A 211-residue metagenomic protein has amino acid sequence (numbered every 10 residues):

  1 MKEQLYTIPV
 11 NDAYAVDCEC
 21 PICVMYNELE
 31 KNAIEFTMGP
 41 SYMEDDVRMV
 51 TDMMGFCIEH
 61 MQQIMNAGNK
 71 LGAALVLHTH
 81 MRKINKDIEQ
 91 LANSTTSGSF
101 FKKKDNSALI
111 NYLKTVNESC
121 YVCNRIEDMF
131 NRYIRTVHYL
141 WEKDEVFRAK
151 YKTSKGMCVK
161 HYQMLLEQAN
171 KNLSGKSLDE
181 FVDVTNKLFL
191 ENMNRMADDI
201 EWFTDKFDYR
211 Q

Functional and structural regions predicted by a protein language model:
M1-Q211: Intrinsically disordered, low-complexity regulatory regions of eukaryotic proteins
